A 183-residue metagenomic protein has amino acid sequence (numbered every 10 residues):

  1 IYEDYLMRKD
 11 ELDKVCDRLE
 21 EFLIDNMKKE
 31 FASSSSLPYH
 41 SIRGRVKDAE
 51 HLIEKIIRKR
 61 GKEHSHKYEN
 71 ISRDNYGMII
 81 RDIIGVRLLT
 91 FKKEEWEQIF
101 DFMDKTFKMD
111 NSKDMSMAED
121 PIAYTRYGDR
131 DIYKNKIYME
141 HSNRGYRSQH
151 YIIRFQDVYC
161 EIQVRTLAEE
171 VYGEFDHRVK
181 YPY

Functional and structural regions predicted by a protein language model:
I1-I83, E94-E97, D101: Charge-rich, low-complexity segments
G77-M78, I84-G85, L89-Y183: Long beta-strand-rich cores associated with HINT superfamily self-processing modules
